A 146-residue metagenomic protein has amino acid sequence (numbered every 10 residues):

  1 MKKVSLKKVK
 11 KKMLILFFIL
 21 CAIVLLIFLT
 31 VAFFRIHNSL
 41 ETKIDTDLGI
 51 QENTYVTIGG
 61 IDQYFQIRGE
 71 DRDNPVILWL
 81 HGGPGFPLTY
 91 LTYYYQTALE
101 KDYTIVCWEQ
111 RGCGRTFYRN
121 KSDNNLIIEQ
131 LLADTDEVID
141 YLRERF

Functional and structural regions predicted by a protein language model:
K8-S39: N-terminal type II signal-anchor transmembrane helix that functions as the membrane-insertion/stop-transfer segment
A32-T54, F65: A domain-start/cap signature at the N-terminus of enzymes
T57-R68: A short loop-to-beta-strand scaffold at the N-terminal edge of the catalytic core in hydrolase folds
D73-G83: Short beta-strand element of the alpha/beta-hydrolase
F86-Q96: The serine-hydrolase catalytic nucleophile loop
T89, G112-L126: Glycine-rich "HGGG/HGxG" loop immediately N-terminal to the catalytic nucleophile of the alpha/beta-hydrolase
L99-Y118: Conserved alpha/beta-hydrolase
Q130-F146: Conserved acidic catalytic loop of the alpha/beta-hydrolase fold
